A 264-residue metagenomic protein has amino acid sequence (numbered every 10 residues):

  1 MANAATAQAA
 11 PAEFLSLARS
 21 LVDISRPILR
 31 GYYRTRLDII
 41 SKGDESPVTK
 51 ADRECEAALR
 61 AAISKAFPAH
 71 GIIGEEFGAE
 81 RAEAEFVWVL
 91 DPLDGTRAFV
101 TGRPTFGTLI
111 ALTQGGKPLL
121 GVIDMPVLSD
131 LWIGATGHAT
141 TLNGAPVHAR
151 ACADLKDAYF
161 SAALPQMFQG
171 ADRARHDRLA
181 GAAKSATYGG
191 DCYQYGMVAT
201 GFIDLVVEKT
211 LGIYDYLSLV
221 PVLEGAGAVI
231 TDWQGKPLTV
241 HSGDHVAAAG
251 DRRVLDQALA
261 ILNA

Functional and structural regions predicted by a protein language model:
M1-L93: N-terminal subdomain of lithium-sensitive/metallo-dependent phosphomonoesterases centered on the IMPase/IPPase/PAP
S25, L29, D52, I63 (+7 more regions): Residue-level signal for inorganic ion chemistry
R34, F106, G134-H138, E224 (+1 more regions): A short, compositionally biased
R53, A57, E76, P92-G95 (+5 more regions): Generic detector of well-ordered alpha-helical packing
G74-E76, G144, G189: Short loop/edge segments at beta-strand edges and connector loops that shape dinucleotide/nucleotide cofactor-binding
A82-H138, K156-A158: DPxDG-like acidic metal-binding loop motif
G115, N143-G144: Short strand-turn-strand beta-turns centered on an Asx-Gly dipeptide
H148-A264: An extended, acidic
